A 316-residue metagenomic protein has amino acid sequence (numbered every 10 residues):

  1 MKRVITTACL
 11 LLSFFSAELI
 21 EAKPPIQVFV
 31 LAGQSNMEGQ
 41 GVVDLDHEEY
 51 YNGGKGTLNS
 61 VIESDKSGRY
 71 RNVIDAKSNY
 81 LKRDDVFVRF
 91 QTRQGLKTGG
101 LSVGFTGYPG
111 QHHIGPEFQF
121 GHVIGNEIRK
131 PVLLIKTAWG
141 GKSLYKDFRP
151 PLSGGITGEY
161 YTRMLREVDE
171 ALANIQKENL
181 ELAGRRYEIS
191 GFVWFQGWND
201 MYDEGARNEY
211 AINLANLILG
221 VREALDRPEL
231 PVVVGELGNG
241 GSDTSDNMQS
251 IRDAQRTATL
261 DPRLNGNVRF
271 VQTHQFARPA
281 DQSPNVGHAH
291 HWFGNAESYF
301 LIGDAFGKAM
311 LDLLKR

Functional and structural regions predicted by a protein language model:
M1-V4: Positively charged n-region of N-terminal signal peptides that target proteins for export
T6-T7, A22: Intrinsic disorder/low-complexity segments, especially N-terminal tails and targeting/processing regions
T7-F15: Bacterial N-terminal signal peptides
F15-S16, D46: Residues in and immediately flanking transmembrane alpha helices
A22-R316: Cell-envelope and extracellular/periplasmic
